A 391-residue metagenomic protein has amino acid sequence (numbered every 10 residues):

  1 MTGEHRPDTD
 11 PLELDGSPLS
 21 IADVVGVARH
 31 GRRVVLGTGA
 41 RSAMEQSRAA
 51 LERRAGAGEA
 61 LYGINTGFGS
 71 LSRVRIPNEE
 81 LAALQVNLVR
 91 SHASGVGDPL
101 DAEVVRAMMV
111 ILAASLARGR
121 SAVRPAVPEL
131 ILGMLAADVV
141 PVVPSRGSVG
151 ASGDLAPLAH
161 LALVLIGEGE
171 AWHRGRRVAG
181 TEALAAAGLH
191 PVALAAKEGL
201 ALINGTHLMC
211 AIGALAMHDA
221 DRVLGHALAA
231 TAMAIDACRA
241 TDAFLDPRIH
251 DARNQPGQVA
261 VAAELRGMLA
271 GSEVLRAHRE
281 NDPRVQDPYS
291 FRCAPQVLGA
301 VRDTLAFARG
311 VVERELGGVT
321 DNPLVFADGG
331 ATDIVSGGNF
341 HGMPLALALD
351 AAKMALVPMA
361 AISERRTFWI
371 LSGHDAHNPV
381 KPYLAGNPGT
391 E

Functional and structural regions predicted by a protein language model:
T2-G58: N- or domain-start disorder-to-order transition segments that initiate the globular core
Y62-L84, S91-A114, V142-I166, R176 (+3 more regions): FAD-binding core of FAD-dependent oxidoreductases, characterized by glycine-rich FAD pyrophosphate-binding loops
S91, A211, P247-D251, C293 (+2 more regions): Short beta-alpha connecting loops at secondary-structure transitions that line or flank enzyme active sites
A117, A159-E170, C210-L224, L228 (+3 more regions): Alpha-helical support elements that line or immediately flank enzyme active sites and cofactor-binding pockets
R120-R146: FAD-binding glycine-rich core of flavoenzymes that anchor FAD
P157-L265, A270: Mobile "lid/hinge" segments at catalytic clefts and subdomain interfaces of large enzymes
I235-A361: Accessory "access/gating" subregions that flank catalytic or transport cores
H341-E391: C-terminal catalytic subdomain
